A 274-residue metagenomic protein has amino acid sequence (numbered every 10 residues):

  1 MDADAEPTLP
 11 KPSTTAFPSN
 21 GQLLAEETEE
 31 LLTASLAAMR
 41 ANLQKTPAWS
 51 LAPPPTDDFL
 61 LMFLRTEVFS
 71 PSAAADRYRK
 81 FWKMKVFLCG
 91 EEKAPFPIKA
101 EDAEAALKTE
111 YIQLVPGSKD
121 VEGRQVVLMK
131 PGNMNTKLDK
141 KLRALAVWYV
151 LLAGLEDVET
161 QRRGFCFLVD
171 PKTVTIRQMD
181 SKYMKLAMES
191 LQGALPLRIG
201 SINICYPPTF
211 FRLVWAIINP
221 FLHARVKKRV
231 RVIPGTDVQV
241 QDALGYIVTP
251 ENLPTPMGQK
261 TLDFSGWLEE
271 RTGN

Functional and structural regions predicted by a protein language model:
M1-N274: Basic, amphipathic alpha-helical/coil surface patches used to engage anionic, phosphate-bearing ligands and membranes
